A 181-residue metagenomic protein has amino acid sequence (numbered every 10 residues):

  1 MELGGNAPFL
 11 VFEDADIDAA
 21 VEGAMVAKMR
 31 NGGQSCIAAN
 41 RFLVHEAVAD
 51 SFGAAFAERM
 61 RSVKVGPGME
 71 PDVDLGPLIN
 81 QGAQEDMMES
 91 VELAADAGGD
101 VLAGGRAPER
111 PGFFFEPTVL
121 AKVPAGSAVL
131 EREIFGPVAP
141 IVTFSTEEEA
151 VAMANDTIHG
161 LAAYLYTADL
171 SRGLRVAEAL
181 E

Functional and structural regions predicted by a protein language model:
M1-A125, M153-A154: ALDH superfamily catalytic-core signature
L10, A107, F114-E181: Conserved C-terminal structural/oligomerization subdomain of aldehyde/semialdehyde dehydrogenase
